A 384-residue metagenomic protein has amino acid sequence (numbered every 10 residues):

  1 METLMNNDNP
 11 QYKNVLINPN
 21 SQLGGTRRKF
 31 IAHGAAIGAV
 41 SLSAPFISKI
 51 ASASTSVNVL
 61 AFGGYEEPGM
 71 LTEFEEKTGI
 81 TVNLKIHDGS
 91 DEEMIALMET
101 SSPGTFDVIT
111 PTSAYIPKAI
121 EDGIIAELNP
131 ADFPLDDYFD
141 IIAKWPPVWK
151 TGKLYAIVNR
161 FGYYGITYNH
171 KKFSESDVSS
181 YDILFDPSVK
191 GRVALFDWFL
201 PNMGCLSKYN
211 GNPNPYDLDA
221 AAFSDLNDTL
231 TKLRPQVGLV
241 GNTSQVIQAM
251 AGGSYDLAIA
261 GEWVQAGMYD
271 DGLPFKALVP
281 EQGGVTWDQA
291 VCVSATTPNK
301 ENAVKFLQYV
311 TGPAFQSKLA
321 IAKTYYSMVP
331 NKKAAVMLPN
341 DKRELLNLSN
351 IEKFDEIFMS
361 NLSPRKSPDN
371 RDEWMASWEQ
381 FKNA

Functional and structural regions predicted by a protein language model:
M1-K29, A44, S52: N-terminal secretory signal peptides
S54-K118: Early extracytoplasmic/lumenal segment of secretory-pathway proteins
E67, H87, D91, T110-A251: Extracytoplasmic ligand-binding site segments that recognize negatively charged/polar headgroups
Y115-K118, A251, L257-P274: A ligand-binding cleft/hinge motif common to bilobed small-molecule-binding domains
G165-K172, S207-G211, W287-K300, K318-I321: A bilobed periplasmic-binding-protein/Venus flytrap-type ligand-binding module shared by bacterial periplasmic
F223-K232, D271-A295: Periplasmic-binding protein-like
Q248, I351-A384: Conserved C-terminal helix/tail region of periplasmic/extracytoplasmic solute-binding proteins
S294-F358: Mature extracytoplasmic/periplasmic domains
